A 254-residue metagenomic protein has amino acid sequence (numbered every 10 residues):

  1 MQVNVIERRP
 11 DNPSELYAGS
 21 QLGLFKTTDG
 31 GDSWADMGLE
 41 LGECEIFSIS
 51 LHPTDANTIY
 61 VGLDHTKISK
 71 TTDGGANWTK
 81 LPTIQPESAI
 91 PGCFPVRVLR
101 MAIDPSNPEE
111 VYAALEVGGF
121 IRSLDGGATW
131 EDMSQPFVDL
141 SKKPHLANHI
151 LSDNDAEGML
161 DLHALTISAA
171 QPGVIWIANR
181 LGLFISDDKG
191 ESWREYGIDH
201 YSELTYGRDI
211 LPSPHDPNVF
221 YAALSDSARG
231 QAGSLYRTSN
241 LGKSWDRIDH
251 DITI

Functional and structural regions predicted by a protein language model:
M1-I254: Extracellular glycan-interacting surfaces
